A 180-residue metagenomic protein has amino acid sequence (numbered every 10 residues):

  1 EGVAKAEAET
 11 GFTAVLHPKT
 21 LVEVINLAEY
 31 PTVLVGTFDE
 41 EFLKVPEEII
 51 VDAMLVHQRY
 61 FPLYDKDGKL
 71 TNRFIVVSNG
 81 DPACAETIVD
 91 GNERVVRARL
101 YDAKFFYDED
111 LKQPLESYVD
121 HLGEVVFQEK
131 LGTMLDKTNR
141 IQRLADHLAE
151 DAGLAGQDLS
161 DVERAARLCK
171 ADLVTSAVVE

Functional and structural regions predicted by a protein language model:
E1-E180: Amphipathic alpha-helical "coupling" segments that flank catalytic cores
